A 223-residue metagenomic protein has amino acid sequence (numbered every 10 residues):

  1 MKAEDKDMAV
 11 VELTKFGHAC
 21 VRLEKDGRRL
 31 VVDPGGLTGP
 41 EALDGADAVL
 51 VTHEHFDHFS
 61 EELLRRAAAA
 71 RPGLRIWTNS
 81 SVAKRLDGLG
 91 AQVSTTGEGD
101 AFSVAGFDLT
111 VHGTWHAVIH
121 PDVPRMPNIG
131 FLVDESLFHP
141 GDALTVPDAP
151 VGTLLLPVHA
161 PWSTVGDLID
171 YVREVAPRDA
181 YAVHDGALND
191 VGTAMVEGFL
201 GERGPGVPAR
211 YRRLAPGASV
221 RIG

Functional and structural regions predicted by a protein language model:
K2-D44, T95-P150, P161-D167, L214-G223: Core dinuclear metal-dependent hydrolase active-site scaffold
L13-T14, D87-A101, A105, I169 (+1 more regions): Binuclear metal-ion centers of metallo-dependent hydrolases, dominated by the metallo-beta-lactamase
R28, A70-R75, V175-D179, V207-A209: A short helix->loop->beta-strand "cap" motif at the edges of active sites that frequently abuts
G36-T78, G152-L155: Active-site metal-binding motif and surrounding structural segment of the metallo-beta-lactamase
A48-L50, W77, S94, T110 (+4 more regions): Hydrophobic/aromatic beta-strand patches that form the interior of the parallel beta-sheet core in alpha/beta enzyme
F56, V82-A83, D100, T145 (+1 more regions): Alpha-helix capping/helix-boundary segments
A67, L86-D87: Hydrophobic packing residues within well-ordered alpha-helices of enzyme cores
I129-E197, G201-E202: Metallo-beta-lactamase
